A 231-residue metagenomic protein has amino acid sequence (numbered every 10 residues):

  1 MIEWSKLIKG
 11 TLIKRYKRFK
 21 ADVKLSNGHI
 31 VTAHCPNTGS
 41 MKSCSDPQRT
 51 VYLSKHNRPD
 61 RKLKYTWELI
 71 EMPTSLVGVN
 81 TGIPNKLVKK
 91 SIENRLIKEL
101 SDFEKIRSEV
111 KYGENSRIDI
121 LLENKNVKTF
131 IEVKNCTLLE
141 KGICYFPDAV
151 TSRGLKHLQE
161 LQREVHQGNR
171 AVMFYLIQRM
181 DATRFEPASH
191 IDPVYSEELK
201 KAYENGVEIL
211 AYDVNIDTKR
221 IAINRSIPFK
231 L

Functional and structural regions predicted by a protein language model:
G10, I118-D148, L161: Conserved catalytic cores of phosphodiester-cleaving nucleases, focusing on short active-site segments
K14, K55-D60, I177: Short, charged beta-turn/beta-strand-edge "cap" motif at the junction between a beta-strand and an adjacent loop
K17-D22: Short aromatic-glycine-enriched beta-strand elements
G39-Y52: Short nucleic-acid-contacting surface segments enriched for D/E, G, S/T with interspersed K/R
K42, T74-R107: Acidic-basic catalytic patches of nuclease active cores, encompassing PD-(D/E)XK and other metal-cofactor nuclease
R58-S75: OB-fold/S1-family single-stranded nucleic acid-binding modules
G142-S152, Q162-I191, D213: Nucleic-acid nuclease catalytic cores
Q178-L231: Domain-level recognition of nuclease-like catalytic cores that cleave nucleotide substrates
